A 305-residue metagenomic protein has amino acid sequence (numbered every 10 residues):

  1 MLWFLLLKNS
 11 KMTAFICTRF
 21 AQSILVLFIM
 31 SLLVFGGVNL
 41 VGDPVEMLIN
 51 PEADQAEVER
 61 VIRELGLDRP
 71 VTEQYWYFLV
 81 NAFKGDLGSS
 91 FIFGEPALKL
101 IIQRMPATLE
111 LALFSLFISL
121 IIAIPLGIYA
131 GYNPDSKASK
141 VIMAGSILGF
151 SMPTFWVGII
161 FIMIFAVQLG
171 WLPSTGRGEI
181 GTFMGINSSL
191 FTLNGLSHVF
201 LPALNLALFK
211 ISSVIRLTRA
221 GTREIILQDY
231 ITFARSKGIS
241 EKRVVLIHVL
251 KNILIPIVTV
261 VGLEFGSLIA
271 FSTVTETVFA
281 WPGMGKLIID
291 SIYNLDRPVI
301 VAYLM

Functional and structural regions predicted by a protein language model:
M1-S23, P134-S139, I180: Transmembrane alpha-helical segments of polytopic membrane transport and secretion proteins
L5-N9, D68-I124: An internal, D/E-rich "acidic patch" concept
S10-A14, M105-A138, M184-M305: Alpha-helical transmembrane segments of integral membrane proteins, especially multi-pass inner/plasma-membrane
F20, E57, V61, V71-L87 (+8 more regions): Hydrophobic alpha-helical segments of integral membrane proteins, encompassing both true transmembrane helices
F20, I24-G37, L109, L113 (+9 more regions): Generic alpha-helical transmembrane segments of integral inner-membrane proteins, especially permease/transport modules
V26-W76, F165, L169-F191: Hydrophobic alpha-helical transmembrane segments of membrane transport/permease proteins and related membrane-embedded
G36, L40-L48, I124-Y129, K140 (+8 more regions): Membrane-spanning helices that line or support transport/gating and their immediate boundary helices in channels
A144-M152, W156-I211: Membrane-water interface segments at transmembrane-helix boundaries in multipass membrane proteins
